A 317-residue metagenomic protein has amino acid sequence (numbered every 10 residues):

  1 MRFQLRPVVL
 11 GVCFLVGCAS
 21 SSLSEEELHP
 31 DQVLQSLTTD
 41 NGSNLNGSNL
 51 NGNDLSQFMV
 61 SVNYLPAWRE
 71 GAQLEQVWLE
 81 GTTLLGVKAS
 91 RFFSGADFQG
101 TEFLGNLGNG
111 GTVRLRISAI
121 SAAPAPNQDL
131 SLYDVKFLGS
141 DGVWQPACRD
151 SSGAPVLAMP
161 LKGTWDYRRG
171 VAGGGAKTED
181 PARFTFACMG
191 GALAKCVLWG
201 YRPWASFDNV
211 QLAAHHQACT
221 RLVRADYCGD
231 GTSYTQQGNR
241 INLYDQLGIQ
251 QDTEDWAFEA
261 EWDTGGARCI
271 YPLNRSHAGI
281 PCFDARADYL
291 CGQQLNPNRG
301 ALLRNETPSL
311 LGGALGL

Functional and structural regions predicted by a protein language model:
M1-V8: Bacterial N-terminal signal peptides that target proteins for export
L15-G17: C-terminal motif of bacterial Sec signal peptides marking the signal peptidase cleavage site
S21-L317: Repetitive, compositionally biased segments used for assembly/scaffolding
